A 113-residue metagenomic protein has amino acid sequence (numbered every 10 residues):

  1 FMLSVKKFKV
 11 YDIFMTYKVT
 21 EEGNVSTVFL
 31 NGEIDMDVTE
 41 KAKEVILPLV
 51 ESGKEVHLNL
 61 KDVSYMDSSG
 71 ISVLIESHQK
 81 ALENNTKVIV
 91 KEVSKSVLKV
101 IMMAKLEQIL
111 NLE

Functional and structural regions predicted by a protein language model:
F1-F14: Short, Lys/Arg-enriched N-terminal segments with co-localized hydrophobic residues within the first ~10-30 amino acids
D12, E21-G23, E51: Short, solvent-exposed coil/turn segments
M15, G32, L106-Q108: Glycine-rich, flexible loop/turn motifs
T16-Y17, P48: Short leucine-rich amphipathic alpha-helices used at interfaces
Y17-K43, K61: STAS-typified acidic loop motif
M36-I109: Amphipathic alpha-helical interaction surfaces in cytosolic regulatory modules
N111-E113: Short acidic-hydrophobic, aromatic-tinged amphipathic segments that line or gate anion-handling sites
